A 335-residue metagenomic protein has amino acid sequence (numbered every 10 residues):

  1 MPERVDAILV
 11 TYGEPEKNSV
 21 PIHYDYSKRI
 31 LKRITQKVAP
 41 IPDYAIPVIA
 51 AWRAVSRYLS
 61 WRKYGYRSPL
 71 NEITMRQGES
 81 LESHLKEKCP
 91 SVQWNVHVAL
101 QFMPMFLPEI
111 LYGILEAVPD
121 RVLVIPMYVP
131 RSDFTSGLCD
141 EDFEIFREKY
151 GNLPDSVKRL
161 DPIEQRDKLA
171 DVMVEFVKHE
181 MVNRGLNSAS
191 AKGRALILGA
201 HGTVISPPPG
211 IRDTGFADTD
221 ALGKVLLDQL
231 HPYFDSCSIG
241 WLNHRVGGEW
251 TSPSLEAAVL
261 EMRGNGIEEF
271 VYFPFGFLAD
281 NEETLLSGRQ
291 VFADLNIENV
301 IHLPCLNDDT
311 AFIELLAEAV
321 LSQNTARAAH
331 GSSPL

Functional and structural regions predicted by a protein language model:
M1-L335: Active-site-proximal alpha-helix that buttresses catalytic centers in soluble enzyme cores
